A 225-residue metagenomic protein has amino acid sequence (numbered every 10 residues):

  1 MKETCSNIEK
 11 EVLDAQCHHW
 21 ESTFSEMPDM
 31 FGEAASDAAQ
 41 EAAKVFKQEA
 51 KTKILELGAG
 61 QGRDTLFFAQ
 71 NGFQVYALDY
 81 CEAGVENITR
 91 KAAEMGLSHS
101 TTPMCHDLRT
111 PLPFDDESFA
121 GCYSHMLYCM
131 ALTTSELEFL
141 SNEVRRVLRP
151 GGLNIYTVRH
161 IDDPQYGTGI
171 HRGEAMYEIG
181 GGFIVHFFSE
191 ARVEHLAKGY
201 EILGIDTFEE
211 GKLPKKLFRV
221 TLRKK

Functional and structural regions predicted by a protein language model:
K2-E49, I54-T101, C105-T110, F139 (+1 more regions): Class I (Rossmann-like) S-adenosyl-L-methionine-dependent methyltransferase catalytic domain, capturing the SAM-binding
T52, D116-S118, G151-G152: Surface-exposed loop/turn positions
R109-C122: A short acidic, Gly/Pro-enriched loop at the edge of an enzyme's catalytic core that lines a small-molecule cofactor
A120-S135: A short SAM/SAH-binding and catalytic strip from SAM-dependent methyltransferases
L132, R149, K198: Short conserved AdoMet
E138-P150: A short glycine-rich, Lys/Arg-flanked "PGG" loop and its adjoining helix->strand segment in the class I
